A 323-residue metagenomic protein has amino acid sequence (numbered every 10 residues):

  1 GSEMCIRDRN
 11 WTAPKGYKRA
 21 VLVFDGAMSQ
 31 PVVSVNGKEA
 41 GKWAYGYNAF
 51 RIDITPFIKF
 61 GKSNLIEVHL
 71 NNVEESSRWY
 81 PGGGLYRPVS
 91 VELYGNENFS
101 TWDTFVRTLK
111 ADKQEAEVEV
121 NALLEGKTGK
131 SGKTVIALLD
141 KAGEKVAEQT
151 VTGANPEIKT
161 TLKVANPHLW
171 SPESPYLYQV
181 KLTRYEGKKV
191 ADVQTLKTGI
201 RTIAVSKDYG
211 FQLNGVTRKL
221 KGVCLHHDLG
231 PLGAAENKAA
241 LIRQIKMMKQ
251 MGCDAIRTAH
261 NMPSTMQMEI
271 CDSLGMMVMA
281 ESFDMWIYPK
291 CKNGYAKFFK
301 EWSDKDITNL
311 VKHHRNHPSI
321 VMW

Functional and structural regions predicted by a protein language model:
S2, R7-T101, G126-T128, M262-T265 (+1 more regions): Accessory beta-strand-rich segments of carbohydrate-active enzymes
I6, V35, E186, L213-N214: Structural motif
V21, G41, S171, D254-T258 (+1 more regions): Short catalytic-loop micro-motif centered on adjacent basic/acidic residues
A40-G41, V146, R218: Short hydrophobic beta-strand segments in globular cytosolic domains
Y47-T55, F60, E74, T202-M322: Active-site mouth of glycoside hydrolases
K59-G61, N121-S206: Extended acidic/polar, glycine-enriched regions that form or flank non-catalytic beta-rich accessory modules
R87-F105, R201-V216: Low-complexity, Pro/Ser/Thr- and charge-rich linker/hinge segments at domain boundaries
N96-K127: Surface beta-strand/loop "capping" patches
